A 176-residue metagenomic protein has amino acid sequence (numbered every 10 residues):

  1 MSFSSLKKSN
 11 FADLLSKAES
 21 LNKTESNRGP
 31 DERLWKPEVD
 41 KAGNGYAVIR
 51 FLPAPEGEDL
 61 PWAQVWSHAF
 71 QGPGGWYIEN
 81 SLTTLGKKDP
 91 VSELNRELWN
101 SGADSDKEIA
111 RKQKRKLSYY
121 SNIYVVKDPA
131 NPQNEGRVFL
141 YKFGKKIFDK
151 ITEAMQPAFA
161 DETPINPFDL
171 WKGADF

Functional and structural regions predicted by a protein language model:
M1-P167: OB-fold ssDNA-binding interfaces and closely related basic DNA-contact patches used across DNA replication/repair
F168-F176: Elongated alpha-helical scaffolds
